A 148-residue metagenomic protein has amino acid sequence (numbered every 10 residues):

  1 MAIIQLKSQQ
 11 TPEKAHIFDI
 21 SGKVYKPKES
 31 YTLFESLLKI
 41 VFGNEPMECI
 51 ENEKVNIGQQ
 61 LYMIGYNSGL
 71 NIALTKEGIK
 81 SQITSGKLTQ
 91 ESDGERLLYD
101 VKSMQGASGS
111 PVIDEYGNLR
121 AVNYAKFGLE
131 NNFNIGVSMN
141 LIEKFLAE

Functional and structural regions predicted by a protein language model:
M1-A2, F145: N-terminal activation segment of mature serine protease catalytic domains
A2-Q9, K39: Conserved beta strand-loop-helix elements of the APE1-like EEP
Q5, T89, D100, I113: Residue-level detector of conserved, well-ordered beta-strand and adjacent loop positions that form binding/recognition
Q10-I17, E143-F145: Short, charged/polar, Gly/Pro-enriched secondary-structure boundary elements
E13-S21, P27, S36, I40-L97 (+2 more regions): Flexible, gly/ser-rich surface segments that form the specificity/activation loops bordering the active-site cleft
D93-G94, I113-E148: C-terminal subregion of chymotrypsin/trypsin-like serine protease catalytic domains
G109-P111: Beta-propeller and closely related beta-sheet repeat lectin domains
